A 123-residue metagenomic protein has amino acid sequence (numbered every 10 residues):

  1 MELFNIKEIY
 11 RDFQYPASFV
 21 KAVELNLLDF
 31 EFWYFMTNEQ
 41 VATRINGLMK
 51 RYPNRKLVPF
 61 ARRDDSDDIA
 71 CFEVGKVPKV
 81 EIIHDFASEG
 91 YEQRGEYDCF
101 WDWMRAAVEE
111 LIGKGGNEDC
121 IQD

Functional and structural regions predicted by a protein language model:
M1-V74, G116-I121: A surface-exposed partner-binding patch
P78-H84: Short aromatic-glycine-(Arg/Gly/Cys) micro-motifs in beta-strand/loop hairpins
H84-G116: Compact, glycine/acidic-enriched structural inserts
F86, C120-D123: Compositionally biased, intrinsically disordered low-complexity regions enriched in charged/polar residues
